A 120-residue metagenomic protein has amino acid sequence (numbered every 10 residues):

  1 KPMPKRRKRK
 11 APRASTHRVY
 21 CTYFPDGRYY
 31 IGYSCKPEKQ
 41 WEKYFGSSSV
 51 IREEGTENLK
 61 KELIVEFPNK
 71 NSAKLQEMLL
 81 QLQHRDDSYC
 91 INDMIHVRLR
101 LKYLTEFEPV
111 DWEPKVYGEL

Functional and structural regions predicted by a protein language model:
P4-L120: Structure-specific nucleic-acid interaction/processing domains
